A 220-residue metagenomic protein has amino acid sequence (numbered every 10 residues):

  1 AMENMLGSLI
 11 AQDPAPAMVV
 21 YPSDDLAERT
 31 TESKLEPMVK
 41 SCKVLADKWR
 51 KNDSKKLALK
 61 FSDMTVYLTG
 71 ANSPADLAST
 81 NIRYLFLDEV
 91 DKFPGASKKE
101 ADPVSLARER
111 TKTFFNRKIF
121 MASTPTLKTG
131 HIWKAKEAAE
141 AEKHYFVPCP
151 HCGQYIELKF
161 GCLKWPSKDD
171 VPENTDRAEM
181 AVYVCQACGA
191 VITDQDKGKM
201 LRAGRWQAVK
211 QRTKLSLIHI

Functional and structural regions predicted by a protein language model:
A1-L217: Phosphate/NTP-binding elements of NTP-utilizing enzymes
